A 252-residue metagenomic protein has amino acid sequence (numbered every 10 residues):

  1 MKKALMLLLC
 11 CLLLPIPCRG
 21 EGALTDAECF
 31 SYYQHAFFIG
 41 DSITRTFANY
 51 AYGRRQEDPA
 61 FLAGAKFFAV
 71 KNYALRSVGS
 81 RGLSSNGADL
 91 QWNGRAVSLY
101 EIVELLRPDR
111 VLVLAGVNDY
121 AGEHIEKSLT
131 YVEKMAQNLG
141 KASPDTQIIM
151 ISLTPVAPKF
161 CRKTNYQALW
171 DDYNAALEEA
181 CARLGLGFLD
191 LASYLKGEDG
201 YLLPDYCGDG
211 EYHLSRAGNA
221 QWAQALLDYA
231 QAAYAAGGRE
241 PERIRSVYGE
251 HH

Functional and structural regions predicted by a protein language model:
M1-I39, I43-N49, A233-H252: N-terminal secretory targeting modules
F30-I39, I43-K127: Conserved SGNH/GDSL esterase-like catalytic core that processes O-acyl groups on lipids and polysaccharides
Y32-H35, R107-V111, S143-I148, L184-G187: Loop/turn elements at helix/coil->beta-strand transitions in domains of secreted/extracellular proteins
G40, I151, L189: Active-site flanking residues adjacent to catalytic metal/cofactor-binding acidic residues
A48, Y52, E104-R107, G116 (+4 more regions): Sec-exported extracytoplasmic/periplasmic mature domains
L114-N118, G140-D172: Active-site segments of SGNH/GDSL-like serine hydrolases that catalyze O-acetyl group transfer/hydrolysis on lipids
I125-M135, Q167-Y173: Charged helix-capping and loop-helix junction motifs
P155-H252: Catalytic His-Asp segment of secreted/periplasmic serine-dependent ester chemistry enzymes
